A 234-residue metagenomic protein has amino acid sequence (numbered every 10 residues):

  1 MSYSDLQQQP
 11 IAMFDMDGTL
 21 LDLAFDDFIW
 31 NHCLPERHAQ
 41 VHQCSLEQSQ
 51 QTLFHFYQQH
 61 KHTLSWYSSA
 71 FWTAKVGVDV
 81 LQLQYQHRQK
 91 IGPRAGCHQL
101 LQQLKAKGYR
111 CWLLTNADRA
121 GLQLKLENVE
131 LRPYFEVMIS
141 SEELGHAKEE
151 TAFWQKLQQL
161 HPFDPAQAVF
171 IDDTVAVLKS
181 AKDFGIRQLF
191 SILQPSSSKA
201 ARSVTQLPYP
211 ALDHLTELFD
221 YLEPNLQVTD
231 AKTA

Functional and structural regions predicted by a protein language model:
M1-P10, Q102, D118-R119, Q123-A234: Asp-based, Mg2+/Mn2+-dependent phosphohydrolase catalytic module
Y3-Q99, A120: N-terminal helical cap/lid subdomain that shapes the substrate entry/recognition surface in HAD-like hydrolases
D22, L113-L114, D172-D173: Small/polar loops that bind or transfer phosphate-bearing groups
A39, T73, H87, W112 (+3 more regions): Short, flexible active-site loop motifs that bind/organize anionic cofactors or intermediates
H42, K75-V76, K107, V129 (+2 more regions): Residues at alpha-helix termini
S45, D79, G108, R132-P133 (+1 more regions): Secondary-structure boundary/capping positions in well-ordered alpha/beta enzyme cores
L81-G92, C97-V129, V137-S141: Substrate-recognition element of Asp-dependent hydrolases with the DxDx(T/V) motif
